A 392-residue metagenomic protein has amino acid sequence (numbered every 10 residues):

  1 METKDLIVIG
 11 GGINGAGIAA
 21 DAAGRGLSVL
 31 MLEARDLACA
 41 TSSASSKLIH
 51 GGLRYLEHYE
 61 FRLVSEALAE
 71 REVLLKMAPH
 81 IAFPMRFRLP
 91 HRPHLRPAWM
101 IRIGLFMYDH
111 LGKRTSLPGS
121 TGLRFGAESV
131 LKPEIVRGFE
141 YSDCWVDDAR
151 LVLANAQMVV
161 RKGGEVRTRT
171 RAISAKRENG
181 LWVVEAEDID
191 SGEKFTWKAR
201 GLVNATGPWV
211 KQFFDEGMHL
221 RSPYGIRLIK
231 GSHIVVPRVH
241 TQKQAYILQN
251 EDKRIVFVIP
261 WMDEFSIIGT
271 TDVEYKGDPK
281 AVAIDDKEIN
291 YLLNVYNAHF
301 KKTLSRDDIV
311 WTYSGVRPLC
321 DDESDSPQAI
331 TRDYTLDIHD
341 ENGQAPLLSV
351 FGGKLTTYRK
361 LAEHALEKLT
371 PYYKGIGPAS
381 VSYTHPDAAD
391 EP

Functional and structural regions predicted by a protein language model:
L6-L30: N-terminal Rossmann-like FAD-binding beta1-loop-alpha1 element of flavoenzymes
G24-S43: Glycine-rich FAD pyrophosphate-binding loop
K47-E128, I255: Dinucleotide-binding Rossmann-like beta1-alpha1 core, especially the glycine-rich loop that anchors the ADP
P90-R167, S174-G180, K302, D321-A329 (+2 more regions): Flavin (FAD/FMN) cofactor-binding and adjacent substrate-gating region of FAD-dependent oxidoreductase domains
M158, M218, Y224-I226, H240-T241 (+3 more regions): C-terminal catalytic lobe of FAD-dependent flavoproteins
G192-G201: Core beta-strand elements of the Rossmann-like FAD/NAD(P) dinucleotide-binding domain in flavoenzyme oxidoreductases
N204-H219: Flavin (primarily FAD) binding-site architecture
H385, E391-P392: Single conserved hydrophobic/aromatic residue that forms the stacking wall/gate of nucleotide- or nucleobase-binding
